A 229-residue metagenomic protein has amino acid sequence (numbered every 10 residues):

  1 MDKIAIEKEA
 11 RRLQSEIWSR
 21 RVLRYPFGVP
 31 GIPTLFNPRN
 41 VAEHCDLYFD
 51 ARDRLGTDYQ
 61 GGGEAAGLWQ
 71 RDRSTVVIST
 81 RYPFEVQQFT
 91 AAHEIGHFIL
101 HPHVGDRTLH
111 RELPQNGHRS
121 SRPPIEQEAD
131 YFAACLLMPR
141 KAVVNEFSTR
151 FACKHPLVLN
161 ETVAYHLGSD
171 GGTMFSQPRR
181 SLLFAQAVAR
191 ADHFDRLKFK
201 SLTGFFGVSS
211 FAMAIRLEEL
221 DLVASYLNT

Functional and structural regions predicted by a protein language model:
M1-T229: Active-site hotspot residues in diverse enzymes, especially metal/ion-binding acidic/histidine motifs
